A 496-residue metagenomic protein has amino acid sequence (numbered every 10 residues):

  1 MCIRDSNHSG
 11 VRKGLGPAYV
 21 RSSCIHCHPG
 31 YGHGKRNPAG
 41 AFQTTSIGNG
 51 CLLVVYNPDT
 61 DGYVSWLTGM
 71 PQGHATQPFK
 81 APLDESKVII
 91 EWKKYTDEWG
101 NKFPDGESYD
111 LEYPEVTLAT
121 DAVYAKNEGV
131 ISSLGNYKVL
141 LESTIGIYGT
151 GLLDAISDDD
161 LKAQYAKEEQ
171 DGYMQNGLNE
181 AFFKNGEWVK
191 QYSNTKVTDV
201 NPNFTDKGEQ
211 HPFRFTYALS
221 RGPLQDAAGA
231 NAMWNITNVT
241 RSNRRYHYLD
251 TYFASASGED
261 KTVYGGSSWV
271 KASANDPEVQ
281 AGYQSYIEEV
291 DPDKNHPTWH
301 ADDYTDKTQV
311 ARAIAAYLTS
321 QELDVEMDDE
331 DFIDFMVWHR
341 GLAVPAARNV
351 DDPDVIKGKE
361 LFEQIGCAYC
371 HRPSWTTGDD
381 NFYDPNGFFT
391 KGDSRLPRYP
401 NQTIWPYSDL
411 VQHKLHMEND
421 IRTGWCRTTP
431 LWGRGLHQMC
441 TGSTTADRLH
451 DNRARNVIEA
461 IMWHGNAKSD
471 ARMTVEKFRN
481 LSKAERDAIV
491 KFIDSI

Functional and structural regions predicted by a protein language model:
R4-Y31, V337, V350-W375, I489: Sequence/structural segment immediately N-terminal to covalent heme-attachment motifs in c-type and related
N7-D331: Extracytoplasmic redox metalloprotein regions
K13, S133-N136, Q321-D324, I356-K357 (+2 more regions): Generic recognition of flexible, low-complexity loop/linker segments
K13-R21, R36-Y56, G146-Y148, G378-A454: Gly/Gly-Pro-rich "capping" loops immediately C-terminal to redox-active cysteine motifs in periplasmic/lumenal
C27-H33, G149-L152, C370-T376, L436 (+1 more regions): Detector for the c-type heme attachment site
G32-P38, L342-N349, W375-D380: Inter-heme linker and motif-flanking segments adjacent to c-type heme-binding CXXCH motifs in c-type cytochromes
E259-V344, D354-L361, R427-I496: Extracellular low-complexity, Gly/Ser/Thr-rich intrinsically disordered linkers and protease-sensitive activation/hinge
